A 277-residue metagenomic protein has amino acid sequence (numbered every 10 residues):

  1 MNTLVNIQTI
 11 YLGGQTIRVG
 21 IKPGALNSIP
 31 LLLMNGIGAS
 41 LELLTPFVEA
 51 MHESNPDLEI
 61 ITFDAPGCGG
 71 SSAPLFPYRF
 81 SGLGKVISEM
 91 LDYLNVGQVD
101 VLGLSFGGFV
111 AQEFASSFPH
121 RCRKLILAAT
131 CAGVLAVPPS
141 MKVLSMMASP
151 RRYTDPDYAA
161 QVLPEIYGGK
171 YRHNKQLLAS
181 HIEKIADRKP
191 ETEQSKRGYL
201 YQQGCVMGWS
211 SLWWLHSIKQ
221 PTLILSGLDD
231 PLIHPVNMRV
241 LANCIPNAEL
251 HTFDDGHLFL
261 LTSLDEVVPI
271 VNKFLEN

Functional and structural regions predicted by a protein language model:
Q15-S72: Conserved HGGG/HGGXW glycine-rich cap/lid loop of the alpha/beta-hydrolase fold
I61-L102: Active-site loop/oxyanion-hole signature of alpha/beta-hydrolase fold enzymes
G103, G107, A111: Gly/Ala-rich beta-loop-alpha elbow adjacent to hydrolase catalytic centers
S116, R123-Y153: Flexible "cap/lid" loop of the alpha/beta hydrolase fold
A136, D157-M207, W213-W214: Conserved alpha/beta-hydrolase catalytic His-Asp/Glu region
I218, I224-S226: Short beta-strand/loop motif that positions the catalytic acidic residue of the alpha/beta-hydrolase fold
D229-I233: Acidic catalytic loop of the alpha/beta-hydrolase fold
D255-V268: Catalytic histidine-centered segment of alpha/beta-hydrolase-like enzymes
